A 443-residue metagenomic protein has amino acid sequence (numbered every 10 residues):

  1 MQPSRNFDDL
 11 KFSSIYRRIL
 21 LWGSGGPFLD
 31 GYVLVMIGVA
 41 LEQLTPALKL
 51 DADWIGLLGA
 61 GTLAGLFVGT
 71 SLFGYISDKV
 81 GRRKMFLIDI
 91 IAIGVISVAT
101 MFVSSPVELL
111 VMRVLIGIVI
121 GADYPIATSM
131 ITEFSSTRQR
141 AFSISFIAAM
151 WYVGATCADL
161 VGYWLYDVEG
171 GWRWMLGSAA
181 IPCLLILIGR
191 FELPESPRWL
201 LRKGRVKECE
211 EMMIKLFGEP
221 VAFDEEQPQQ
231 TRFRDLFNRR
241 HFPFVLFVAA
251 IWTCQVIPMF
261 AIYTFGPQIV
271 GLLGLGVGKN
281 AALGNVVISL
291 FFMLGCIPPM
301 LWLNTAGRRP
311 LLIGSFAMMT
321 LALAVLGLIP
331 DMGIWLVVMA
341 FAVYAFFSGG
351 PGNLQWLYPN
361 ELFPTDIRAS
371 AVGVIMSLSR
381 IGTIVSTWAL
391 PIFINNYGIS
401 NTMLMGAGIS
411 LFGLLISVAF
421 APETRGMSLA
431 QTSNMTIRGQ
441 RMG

Functional and structural regions predicted by a protein language model:
M1-G443: Transmembrane-helix signature of 12-pass secondary carriers
